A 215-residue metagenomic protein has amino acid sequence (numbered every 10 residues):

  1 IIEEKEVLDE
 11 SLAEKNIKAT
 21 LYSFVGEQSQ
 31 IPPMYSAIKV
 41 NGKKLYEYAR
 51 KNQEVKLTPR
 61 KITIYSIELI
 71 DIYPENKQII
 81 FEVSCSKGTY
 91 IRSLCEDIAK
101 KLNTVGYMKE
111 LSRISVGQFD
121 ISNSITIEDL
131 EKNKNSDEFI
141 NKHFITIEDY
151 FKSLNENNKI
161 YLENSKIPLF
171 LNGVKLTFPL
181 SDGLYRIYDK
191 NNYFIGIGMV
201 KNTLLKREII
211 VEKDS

Functional and structural regions predicted by a protein language model:
I1-I125, G196-G198, L204-K206: RNA pseudouridine synthases
K15-A19, K101-S215: Accessory RNA 3′-end/elbow-binding domains used by RNA modification enzymes
